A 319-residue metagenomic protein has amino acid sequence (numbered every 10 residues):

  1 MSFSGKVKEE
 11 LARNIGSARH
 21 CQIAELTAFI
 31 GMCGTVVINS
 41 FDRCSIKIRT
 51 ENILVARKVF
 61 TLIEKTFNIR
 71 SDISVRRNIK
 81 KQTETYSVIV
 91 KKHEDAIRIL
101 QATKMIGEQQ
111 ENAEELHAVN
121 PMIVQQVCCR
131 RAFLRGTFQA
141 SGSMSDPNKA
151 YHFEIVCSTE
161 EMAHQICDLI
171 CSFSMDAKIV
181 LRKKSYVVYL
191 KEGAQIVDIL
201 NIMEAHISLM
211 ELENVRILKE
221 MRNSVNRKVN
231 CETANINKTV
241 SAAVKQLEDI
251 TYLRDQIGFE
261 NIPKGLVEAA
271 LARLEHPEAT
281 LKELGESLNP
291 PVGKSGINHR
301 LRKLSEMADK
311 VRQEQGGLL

Functional and structural regions predicted by a protein language model:
M1-A102: N-terminal low-complexity or simple alpha-helical regulatory segments that function as activation/interaction modules
I15-I23, I123-R130, E260-K264: Structural motif
A24-M32, A132-A140, L271: Short, hydrophobic/amphipathic alpha-helical patches that form generic packing surfaces within helical domains
F41-I46, N148-K149, T280-K282: Short acidic, hydrophobic short linear motifs in intrinsically disordered regions
I48-T50, E154-S158, S287-V292: Short helix-coil junctions and helix-kink-helix linkers
R57, T61-Q82, S87-E213: DNA-contacting interfaces and partner/effector-binding or oligomerization modules in DNA-centric proteins
D198, I202-H299: Extended mid-to-C-terminal alpha-helical interaction segments
E306-G316: Short, Lys/Arg-enriched C-terminal cap helix and immediately downstream tail that follows
